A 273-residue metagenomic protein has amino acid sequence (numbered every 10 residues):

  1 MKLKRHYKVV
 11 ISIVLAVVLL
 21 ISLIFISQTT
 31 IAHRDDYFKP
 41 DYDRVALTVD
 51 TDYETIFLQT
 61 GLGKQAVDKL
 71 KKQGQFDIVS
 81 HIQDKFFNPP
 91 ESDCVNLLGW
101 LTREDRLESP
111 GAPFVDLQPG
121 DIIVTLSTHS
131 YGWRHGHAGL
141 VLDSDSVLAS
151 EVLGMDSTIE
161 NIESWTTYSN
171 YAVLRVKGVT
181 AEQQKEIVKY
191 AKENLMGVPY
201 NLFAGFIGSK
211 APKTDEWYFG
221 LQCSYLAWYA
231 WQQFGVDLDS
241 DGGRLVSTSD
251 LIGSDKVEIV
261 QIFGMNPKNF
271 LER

Functional and structural regions predicted by a protein language model:
K2-I13, L20-L97, S209, T214-R273: Activation targets extended, charge/polar-rich intrinsically disordered C-terminal tails
L97-E108: Short, structured beta-strand/loop micro-motifs enriched in basic residues and often containing a Trp
L117-V179, G208-Y218: Glycine-rich catalytic cores of cysteine/serine-nucleophile enzymes that process amide/ester linkages in cell-envelope
L148, Y200, V236-D239: Secondary-structure boundary/capping residues
S150, G154-E160, V179-E182, E186-K189 (+1 more regions): Boundary regions of SH3-family modules and the immediately adjacent low-complexity/disordered segments in eukaryotic
V173-F234: Long, low-complexity intrinsically disordered regions
